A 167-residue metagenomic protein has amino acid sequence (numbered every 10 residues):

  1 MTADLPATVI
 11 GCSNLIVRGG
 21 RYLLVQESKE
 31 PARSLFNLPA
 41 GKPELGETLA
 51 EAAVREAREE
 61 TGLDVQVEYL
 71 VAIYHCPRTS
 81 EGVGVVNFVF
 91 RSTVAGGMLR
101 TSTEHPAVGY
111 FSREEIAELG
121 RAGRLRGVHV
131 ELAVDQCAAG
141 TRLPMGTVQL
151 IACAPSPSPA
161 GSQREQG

Functional and structural regions predicted by a protein language model:
M1-L23, Y74: Conserved N-terminal beta-strand and adjoining loop/helix that marks the start of the Nudix/MutT-like hydrolase domain
D4-T8, L35, S80-V86, S102-H105: A generic structural micro-feature
V9, V17, L38, V65 (+1 more regions): Short connector loops at helix/strand junctions that flank enzyme active sites, especially segments positioning acidic
N14, L70, F90-S92: A structural signal for short, well-ordered beta-strand segments
R18-E59, G167: Conserved Nudix-box catalytic region and its N-terminal flanking loop in Nudix hydrolases and closely related
P31, E104-G167: Nudix hydrolase/Nudix homology domain
D64-A72: A short coil-to-beta-strand element that immediately follows conserved catalytic motifs
H75-M98, G109, E115, V134-C137: Active-site-adjacent beta-strand/loop module that shapes the phosphate/pyrophosphate-binding cleft
